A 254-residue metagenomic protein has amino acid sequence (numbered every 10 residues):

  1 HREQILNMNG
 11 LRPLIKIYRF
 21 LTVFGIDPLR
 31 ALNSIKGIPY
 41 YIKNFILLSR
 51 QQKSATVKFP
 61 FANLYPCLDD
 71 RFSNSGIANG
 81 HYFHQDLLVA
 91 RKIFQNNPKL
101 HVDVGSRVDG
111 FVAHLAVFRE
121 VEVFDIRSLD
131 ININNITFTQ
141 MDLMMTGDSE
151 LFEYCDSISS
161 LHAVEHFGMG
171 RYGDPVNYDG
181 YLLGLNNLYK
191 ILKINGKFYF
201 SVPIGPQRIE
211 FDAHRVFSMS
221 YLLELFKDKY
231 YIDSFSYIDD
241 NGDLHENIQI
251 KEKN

Functional and structural regions predicted by a protein language model:
I5-L100, F111, F211-K229, D233-N254: N-terminal accessory regions of S-adenosyl-L-methionine
F72-A78, H166-G180, R208-I209: Surface-exposed cleft-lining segments at the edges of enzyme active sites
L100-T146: Class I SAM-dependent methyltransferase SAM/SAH-binding core
A116, K193, K227: Short conserved AdoMet
G147-I158: A short acidic, Gly/Pro-enriched loop at the edge of an enzyme's catalytic core that lines a small-molecule cofactor
S159-V164: A conserved beta-strand element that flanks and buttresses the S-adenosyl-L-methionine
V176-I194: A short glycine-rich, Lys/Arg-flanked "PGG" loop and its adjoining helix->strand segment in the class I
N195-P203: Conserved beta-strand signature within the Rossmann-like core of class I S-adenosyl-L-methionine
